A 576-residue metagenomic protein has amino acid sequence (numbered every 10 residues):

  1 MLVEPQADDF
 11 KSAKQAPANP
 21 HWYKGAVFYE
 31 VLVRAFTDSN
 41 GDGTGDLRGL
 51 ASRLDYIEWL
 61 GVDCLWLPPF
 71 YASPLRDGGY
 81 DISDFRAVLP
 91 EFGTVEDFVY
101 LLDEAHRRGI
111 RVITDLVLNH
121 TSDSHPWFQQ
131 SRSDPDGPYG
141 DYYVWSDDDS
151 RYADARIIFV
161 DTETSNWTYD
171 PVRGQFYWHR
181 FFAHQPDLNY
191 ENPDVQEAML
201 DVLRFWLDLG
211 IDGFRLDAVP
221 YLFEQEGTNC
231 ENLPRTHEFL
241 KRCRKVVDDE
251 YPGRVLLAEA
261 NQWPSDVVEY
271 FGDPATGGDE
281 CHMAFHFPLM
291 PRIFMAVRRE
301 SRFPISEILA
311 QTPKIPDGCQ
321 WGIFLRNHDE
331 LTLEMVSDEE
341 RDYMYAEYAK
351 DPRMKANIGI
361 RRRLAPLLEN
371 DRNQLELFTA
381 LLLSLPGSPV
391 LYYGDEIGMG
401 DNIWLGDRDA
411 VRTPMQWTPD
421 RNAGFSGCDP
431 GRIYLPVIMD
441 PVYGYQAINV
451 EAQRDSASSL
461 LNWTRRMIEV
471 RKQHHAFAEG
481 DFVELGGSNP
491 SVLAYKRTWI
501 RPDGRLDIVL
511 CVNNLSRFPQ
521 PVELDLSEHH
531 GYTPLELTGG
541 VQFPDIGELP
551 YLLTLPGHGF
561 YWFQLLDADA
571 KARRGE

Functional and structural regions predicted by a protein language model:
M1-E576: Active-site and adjacent substrate-binding regions of carbohydrate-active enzymes
